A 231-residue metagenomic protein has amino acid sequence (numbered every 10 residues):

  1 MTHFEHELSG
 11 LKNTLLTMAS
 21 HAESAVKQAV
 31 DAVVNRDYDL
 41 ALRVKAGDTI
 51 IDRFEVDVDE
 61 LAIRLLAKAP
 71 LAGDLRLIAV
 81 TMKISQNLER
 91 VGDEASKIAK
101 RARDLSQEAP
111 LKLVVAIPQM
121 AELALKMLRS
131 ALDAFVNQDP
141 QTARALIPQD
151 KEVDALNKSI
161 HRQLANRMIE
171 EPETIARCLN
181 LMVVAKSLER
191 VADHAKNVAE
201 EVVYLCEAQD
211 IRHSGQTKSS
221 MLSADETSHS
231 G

Functional and structural regions predicted by a protein language model:
M1-G231: Cytosolic, long alpha-helical scaffolding segments
